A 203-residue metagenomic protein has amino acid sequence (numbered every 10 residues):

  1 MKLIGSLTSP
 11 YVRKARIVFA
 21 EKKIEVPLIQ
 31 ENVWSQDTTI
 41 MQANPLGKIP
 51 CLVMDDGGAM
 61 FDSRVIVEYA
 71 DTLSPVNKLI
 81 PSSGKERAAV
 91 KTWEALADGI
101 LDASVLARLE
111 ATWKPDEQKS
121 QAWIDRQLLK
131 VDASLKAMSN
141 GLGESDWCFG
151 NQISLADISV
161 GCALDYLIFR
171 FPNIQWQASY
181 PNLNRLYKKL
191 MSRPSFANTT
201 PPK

Functional and structural regions predicted by a protein language model:
M1-A122: GST-like domain detector, emphasizing the conserved glutathione-binding G-site in the N-terminal thioredoxin-like
L52, R64, V131-S139, S195: Aromatic-glycine hotspot motif
V67, D71, K91-E94, L135 (+2 more regions): Non-transmembrane alpha-helical segments in soluble domains of secreted/periplasmic/extracellular proteins
D71-P75, I168, P172, M191: Hydrophobic/aromatic-lined pockets within catalytic cores
S74, L142-S145, P194: A general structural signal marking secondary-structure boundaries and capping sites
A97-K188: GST-like fold's C-terminal all-alpha helical module
M191-K203: Charged/polar, low-hydrophobicity segments characteristic of intrinsically disordered regions and flexible loops
